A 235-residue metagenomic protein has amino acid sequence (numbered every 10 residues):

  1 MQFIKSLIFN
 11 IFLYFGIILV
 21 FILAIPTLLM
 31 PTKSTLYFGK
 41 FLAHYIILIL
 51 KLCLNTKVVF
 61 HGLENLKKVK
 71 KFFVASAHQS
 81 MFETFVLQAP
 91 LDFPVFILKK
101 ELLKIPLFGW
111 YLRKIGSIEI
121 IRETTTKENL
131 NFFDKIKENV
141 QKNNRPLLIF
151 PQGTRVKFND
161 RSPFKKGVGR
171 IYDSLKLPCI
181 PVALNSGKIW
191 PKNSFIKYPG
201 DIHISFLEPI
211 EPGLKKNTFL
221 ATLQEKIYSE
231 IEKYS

Functional and structural regions predicted by a protein language model:
M1-L28, F41, E64-K67, N139 (+1 more regions): Membrane-interfacial terminal anchoring regions of lipid-handling membrane enzymes
I4, L130-S235: Non-catalytic C-terminal accessory region of glycerolipid acyltransferases and related lyso-lipid remodeling enzymes
F21-P31, L36-K40, H44, C53 (+1 more regions): Catalytic core of membrane glycerolipid acyltransferases/transacylases, capturing the structured, soluble-facing
I49-V58: Canonical alpha-helical transmembrane segments
V58-F60, I204: Generic structural signal for residues in well-ordered beta-strands
F60, I118-I121, P212: Short acidic-hydrophobic, aromatic-tinged amphipathic segments that line or gate anion-handling sites
